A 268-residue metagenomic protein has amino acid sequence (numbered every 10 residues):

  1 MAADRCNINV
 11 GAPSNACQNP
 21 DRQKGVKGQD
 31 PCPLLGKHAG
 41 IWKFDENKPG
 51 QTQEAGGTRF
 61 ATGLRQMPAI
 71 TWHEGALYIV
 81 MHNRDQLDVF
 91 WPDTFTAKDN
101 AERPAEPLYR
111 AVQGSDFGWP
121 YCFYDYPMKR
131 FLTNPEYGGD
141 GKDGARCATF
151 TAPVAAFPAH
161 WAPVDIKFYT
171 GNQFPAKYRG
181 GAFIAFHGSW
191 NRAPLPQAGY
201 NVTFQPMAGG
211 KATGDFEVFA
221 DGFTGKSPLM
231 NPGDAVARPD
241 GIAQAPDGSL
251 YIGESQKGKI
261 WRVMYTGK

Functional and structural regions predicted by a protein language model:
D4-A55, T62-Q66, I70-G233, A237 (+2 more regions): Beta-propeller domain segments
G241-K268: Blade-level signature of beta-propeller repeat domains, shared across WD40, Kelch, NHL, RCC1 and BNR/Asp-box propellers
